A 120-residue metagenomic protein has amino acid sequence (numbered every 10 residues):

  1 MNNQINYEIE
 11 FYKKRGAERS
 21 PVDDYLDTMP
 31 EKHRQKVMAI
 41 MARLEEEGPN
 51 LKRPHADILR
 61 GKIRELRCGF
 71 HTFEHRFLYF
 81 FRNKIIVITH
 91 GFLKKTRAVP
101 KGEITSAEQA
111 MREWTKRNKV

Functional and structural regions predicted by a protein language model:
M1-E74, N83-I86, L93-V120: Basic, Lys/Arg-enriched alpha-helical interface segments
